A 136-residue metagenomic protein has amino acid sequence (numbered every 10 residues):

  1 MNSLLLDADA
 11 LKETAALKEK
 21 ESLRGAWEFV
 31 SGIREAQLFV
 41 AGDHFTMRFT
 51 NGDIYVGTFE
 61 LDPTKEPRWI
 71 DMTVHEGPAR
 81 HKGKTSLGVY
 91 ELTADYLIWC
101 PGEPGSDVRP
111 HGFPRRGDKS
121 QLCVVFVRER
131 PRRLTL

Functional and structural regions predicted by a protein language model:
M1-I33, L122-L136: Amphipathic/hydrophobic helical signal segments and adjacent flexible N-terminal regions that mediate secretion
M1-N2, D7-D9, E13, F29-Q37 (+1 more regions): Contiguous, well-ordered beta-strand patches that form the walls/edges of small beta-barrel/beta-sandwich domains
E21-L23, A41, E66, S120: A short, polar/charged loop/turn motif at coil->beta-strand junctions and beta-hairpin connectors
P104-R133: Secondary-structure transition motifs
